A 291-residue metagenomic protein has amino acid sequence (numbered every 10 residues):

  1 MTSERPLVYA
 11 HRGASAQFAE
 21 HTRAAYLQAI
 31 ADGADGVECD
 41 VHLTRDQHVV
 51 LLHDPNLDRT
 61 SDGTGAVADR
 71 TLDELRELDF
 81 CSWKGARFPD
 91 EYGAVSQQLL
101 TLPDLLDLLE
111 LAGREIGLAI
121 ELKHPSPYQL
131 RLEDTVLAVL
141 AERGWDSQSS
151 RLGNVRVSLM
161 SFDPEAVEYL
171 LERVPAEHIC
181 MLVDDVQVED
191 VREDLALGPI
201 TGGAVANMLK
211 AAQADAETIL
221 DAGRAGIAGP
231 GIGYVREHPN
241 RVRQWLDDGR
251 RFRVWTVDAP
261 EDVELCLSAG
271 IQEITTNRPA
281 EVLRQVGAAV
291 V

Functional and structural regions predicted by a protein language model:
M1-G13, L106: N-terminal amphipathic alpha-helix/helix-capping segment at the start of soluble metabolic enzymes
A14, V41-L43, N56-L57, H124 (+1 more regions): Short, glycine/acidic-enriched loop or turn micro-motifs at the edges of active sites
H21-T22, R131-E133, R241: Residues at alpha-helix caps and immediate loop-helix transition turns in enzyme cores, especially N- and C-cap
A25-L43, L105, I219-A228: Catalytic domains of carbohydrate-active enzymes, especially glycoside hydrolases
H53-E172, E177-Q187, A196, I200-K210 (+3 more regions): Metal-dependent phosphodiesterase/phospholipase catalytic core, i.e., the His/Asp/Glu-rich active-site region
C180-V183, E189-V291: C-terminal active-site rim and adjoining tail of enzyme catalytic domains
